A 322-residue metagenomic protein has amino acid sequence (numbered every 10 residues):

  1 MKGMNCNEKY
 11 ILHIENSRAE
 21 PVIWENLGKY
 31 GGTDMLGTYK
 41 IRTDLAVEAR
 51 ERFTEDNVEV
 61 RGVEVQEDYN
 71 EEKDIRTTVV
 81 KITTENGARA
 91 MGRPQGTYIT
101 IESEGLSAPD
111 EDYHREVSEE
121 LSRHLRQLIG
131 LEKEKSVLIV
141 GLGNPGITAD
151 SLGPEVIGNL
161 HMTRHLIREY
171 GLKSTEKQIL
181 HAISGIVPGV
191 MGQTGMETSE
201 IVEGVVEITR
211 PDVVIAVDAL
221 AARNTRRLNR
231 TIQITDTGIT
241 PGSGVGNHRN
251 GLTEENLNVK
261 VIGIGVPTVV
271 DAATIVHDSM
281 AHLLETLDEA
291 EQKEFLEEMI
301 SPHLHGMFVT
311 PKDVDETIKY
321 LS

Functional and structural regions predicted by a protein language model:
W24-Q95, A108: N-terminal amphipathic/basic leader segments beginning at the initiator methionine
G87-I129: An N-terminal, well-structured beta->alpha segment
T100-E104, S136-I147, G185-G189: Short glycine-rich or small-residue beta-strand-to-loop segments that form or flank ligand, phosphate, metal/Fe-S
D112-S174: N-terminal active-site beta-alpha-beta segment that forms phosphate/nucleotide-binding and substrate-recognition loops
E176-V205: A structural-propensity feature for long, helix-poor, extended segments
I186-V187, A216-S322: A structural signal for small-residue-enriched, beta-sheet-centric alpha/beta enzyme cores and oligomeric scaffold folds
V206, P211-D212: Proline-aspartate-enriched helix->loop->beta-strand connector
